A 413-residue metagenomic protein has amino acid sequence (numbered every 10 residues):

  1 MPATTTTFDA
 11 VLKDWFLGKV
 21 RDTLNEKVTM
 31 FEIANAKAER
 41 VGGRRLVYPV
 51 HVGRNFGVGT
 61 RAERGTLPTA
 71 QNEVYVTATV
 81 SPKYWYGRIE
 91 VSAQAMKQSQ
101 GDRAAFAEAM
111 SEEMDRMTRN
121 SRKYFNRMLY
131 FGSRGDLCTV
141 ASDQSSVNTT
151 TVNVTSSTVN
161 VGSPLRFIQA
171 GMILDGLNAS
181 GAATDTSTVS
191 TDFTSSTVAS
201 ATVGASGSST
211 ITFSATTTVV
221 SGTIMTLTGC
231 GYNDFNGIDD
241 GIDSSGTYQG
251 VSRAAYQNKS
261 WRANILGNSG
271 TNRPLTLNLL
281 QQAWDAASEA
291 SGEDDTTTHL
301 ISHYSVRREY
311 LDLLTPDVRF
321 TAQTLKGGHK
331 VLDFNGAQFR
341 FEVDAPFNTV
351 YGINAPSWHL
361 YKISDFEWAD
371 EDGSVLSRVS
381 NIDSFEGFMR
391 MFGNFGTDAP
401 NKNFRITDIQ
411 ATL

Functional and structural regions predicted by a protein language model:
M1-G59, L67, Q71-L413: Core alpha/beta structural scaffold of self-assembling particle/tube/pore-forming proteins
